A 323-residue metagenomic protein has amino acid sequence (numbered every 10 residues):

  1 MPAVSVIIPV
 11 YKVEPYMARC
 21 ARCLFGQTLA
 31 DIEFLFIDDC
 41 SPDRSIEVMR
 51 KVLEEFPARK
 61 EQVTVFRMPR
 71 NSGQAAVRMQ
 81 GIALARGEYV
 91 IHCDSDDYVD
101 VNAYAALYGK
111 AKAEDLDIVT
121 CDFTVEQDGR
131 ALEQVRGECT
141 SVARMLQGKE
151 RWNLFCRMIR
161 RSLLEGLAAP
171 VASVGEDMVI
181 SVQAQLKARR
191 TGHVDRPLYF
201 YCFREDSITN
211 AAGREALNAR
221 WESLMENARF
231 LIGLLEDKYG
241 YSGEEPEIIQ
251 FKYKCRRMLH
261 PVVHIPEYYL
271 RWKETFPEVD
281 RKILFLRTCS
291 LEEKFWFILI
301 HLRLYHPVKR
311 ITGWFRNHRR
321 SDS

Functional and structural regions predicted by a protein language model:
M1-F25: N-proximal low-complexity "stem/linker" segments adjacent to membrane-targeting elements
A21-R67: Acidic donor-binding segment of Leloir-type glycosyltransferases
K60-E61, A103-V171: Flexible acidic/His/Gly-enriched loops in nucleotide-sugar-dependent glycosyltransferase catalytic domains
V65-A85: Glycine-rich, basic loop-to-helix element that forms the pyrophosphate-binding segment of sugar-nucleotide handling
V90: Short aromatic/hydrophobic "clamp" motif used to bind/position activated sugar donors
S141-S223: Conserved nucleotide-sugar donor-binding catalytic segment
Y199-E205, A211-G243, R257-K282: Catalytic core of nucleotide-sugar-dependent glycosyltransferases
V263-S323: Membrane-interface aromatic/basic loop that binds lipid-linked glycans or pyrophosphate carriers, typified by
